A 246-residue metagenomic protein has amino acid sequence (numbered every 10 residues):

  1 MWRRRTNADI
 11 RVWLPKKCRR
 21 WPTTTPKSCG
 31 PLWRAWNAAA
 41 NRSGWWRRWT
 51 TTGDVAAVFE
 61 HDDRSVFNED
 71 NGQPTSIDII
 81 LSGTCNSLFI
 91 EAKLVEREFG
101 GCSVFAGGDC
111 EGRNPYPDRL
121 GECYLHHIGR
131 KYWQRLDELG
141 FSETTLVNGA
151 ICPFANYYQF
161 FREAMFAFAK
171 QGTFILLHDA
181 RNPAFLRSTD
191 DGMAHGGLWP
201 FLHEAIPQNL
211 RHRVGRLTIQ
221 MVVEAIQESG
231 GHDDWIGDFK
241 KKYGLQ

Functional and structural regions predicted by a protein language model:
M1-R64: Acidic-basic catalytic patches of nuclease active cores, encompassing PD-(D/E)XK and other metal-cofactor nuclease
V12, K16, R20, G30-A38 (+4 more regions): Polar/charged alpha-helical tracts
S43-T84, C152-A155: Active-site metal-binding core of divalent-cation-utilizing nuclease and nuclease-like domains
I80-F89, V95, F168-K170: Active-site beta-strand-loop-beta-strand hairpin of nuclease catalytic cores that positions key catalytic residues
K93-V95, D179-A180: Histidine- and/or cysteine-centered catalytic micro-motif in compact active-site loops
E96-G101, P183-R187: Short catalytic/ligand-binding loop motif for oxyanion handling, primarily in non-cytosolic enzymes, centered on
E98-F174: Acidic, metal/cofactor-coordinating or nucleic-acid-engaging core segments within structured domains
A150-Q246: Non-catalytic C-terminal interaction segments of nucleic acid-processing enzymes
